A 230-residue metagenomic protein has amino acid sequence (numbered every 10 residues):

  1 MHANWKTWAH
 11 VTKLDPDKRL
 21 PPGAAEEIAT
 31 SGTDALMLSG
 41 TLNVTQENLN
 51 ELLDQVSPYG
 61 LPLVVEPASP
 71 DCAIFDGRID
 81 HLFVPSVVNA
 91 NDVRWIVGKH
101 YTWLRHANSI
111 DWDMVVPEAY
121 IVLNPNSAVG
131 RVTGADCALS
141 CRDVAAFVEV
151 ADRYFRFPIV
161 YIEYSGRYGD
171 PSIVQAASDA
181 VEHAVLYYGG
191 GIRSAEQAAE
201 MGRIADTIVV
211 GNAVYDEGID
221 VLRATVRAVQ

Functional and structural regions predicted by a protein language model:
M1, T12-K13, D17, D113-V115 (+4 more regions): Alpha/beta catalytic cores of nucleotide-metabolism and tRNA/nucleoside-modifying enzymes
M1-L63, D136-R156: Conserved N-terminal beta1-alpha1 strand-loop-helix module at the mouth
W8-L14, L36-L38, L63-V65, L82-V84 (+4 more regions): Hydrophobic faces of well-ordered beta-strands that scaffold small-molecule active sites in alpha/beta enzyme cores
A24-A25, V65-V84, A177-V210: Catalytic cores of alpha/beta
M37-K99: Metabolite-binding pocket within alpha/beta catalytic cores that recognizes anionic/polar moieties
L38-N43, H81-I96, Y164, G190-I192 (+1 more regions): Glycine-rich phosphate-binding active-site loops on the catalytic face of alpha/beta enzymes
N50-V56, V97-H100, H106-A107, N212-Q230: C-terminal helical cap(s) of enzyme catalytic domains, especially alpha/beta-barrels
C72-P158: Conserved anion-binding
